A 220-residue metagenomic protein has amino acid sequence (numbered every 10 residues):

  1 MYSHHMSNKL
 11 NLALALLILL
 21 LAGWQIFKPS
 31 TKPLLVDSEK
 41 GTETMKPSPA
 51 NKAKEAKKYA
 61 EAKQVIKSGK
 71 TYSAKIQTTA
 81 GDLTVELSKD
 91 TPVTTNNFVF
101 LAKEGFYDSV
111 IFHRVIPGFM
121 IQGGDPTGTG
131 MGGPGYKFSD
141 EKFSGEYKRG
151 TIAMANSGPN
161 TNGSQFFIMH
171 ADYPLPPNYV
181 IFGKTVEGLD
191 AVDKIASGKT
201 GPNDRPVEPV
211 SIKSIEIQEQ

Functional and structural regions predicted by a protein language model:
Y2-Q220: Cyclophilin-like peptidyl-prolyl cis-trans isomerases
